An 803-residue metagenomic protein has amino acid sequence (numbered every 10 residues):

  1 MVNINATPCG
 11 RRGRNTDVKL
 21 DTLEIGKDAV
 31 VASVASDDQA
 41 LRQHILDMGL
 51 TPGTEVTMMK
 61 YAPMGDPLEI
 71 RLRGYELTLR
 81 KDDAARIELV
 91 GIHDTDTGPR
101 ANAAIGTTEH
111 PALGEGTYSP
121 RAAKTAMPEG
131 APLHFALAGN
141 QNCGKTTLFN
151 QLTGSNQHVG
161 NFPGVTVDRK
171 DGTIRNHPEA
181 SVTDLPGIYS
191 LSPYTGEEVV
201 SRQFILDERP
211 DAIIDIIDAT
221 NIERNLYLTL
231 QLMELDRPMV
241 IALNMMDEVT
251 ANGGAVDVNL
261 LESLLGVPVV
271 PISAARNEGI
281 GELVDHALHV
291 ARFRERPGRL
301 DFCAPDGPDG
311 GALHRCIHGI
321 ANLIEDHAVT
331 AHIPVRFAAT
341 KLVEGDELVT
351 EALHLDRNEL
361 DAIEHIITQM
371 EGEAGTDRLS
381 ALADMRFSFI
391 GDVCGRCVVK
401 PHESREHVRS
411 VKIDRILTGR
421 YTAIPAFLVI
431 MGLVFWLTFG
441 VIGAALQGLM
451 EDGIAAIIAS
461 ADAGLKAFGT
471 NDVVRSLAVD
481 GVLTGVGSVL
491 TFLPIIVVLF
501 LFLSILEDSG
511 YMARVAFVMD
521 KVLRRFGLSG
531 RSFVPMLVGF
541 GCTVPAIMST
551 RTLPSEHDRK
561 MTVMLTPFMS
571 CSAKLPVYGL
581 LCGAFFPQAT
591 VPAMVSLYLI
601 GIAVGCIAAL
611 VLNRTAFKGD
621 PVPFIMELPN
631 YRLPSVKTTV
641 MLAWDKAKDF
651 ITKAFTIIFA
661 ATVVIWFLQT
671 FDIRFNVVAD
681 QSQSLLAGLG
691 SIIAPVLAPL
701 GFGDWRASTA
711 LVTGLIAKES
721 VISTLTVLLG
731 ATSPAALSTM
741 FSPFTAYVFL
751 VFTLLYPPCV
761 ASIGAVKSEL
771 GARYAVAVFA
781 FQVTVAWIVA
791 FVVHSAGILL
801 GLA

Functional and structural regions predicted by a protein language model:
P111-S190, E208: Conserved G1/Walker A P-loop phosphate-binding module
H177, R202-V269, V577-Y578, C582: Conserved C-terminal guanine-recognition region of P-loop GTPase G domains, centered on the G4
V240, T250-H402: Alpha-helical transmembrane helix bundles of large polytopic membrane transport and channel proteins
E373, D377-A381, K400, V441-V482 (+5 more regions): Extended, low-charge hydrophobic alpha-helical regions
L417-F517: Core alpha-helical transmembrane segments of integral membrane proteins
A426-L437, L499-S504, C582-A584, Y598-L612 (+3 more regions): Hydrophobic core segments of alpha-helical transmembrane domains in multi-pass membrane transport and ion-translocation
D452, A456-S460, A513-G541, K618-L642 (+1 more regions): Juxtamembrane inter-helical linkers in multi-pass membrane proteins
F568, S572-V595, A761-G771, V792-A803: Transmembrane helix-loop junctions at the membrane interface of multipass transporters and ion channels
